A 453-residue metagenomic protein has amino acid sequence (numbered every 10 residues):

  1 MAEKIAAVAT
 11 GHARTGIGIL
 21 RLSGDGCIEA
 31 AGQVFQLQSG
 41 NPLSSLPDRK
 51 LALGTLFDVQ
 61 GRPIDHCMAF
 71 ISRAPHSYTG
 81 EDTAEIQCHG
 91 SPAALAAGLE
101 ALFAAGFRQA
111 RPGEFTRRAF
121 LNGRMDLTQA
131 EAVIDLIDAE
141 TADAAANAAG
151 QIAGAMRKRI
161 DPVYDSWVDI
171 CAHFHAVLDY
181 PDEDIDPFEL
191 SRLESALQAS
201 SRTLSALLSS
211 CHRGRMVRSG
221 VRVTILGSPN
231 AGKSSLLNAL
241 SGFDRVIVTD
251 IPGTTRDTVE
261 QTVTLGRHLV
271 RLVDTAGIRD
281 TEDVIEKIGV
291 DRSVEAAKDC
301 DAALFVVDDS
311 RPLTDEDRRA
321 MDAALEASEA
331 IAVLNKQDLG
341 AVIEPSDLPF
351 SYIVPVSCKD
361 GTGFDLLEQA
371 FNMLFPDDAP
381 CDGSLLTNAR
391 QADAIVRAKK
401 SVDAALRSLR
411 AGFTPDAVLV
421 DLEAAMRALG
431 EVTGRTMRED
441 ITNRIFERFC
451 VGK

Functional and structural regions predicted by a protein language model:
M1-A146, G150, G154, I331: A glycine-rich (often HGG/GG-containing) alpha/beta subdomain
A2-V8, H12, A142-T264, T281-D283 (+1 more regions): C-terminal-of-GTPase-core extension/linker across diverse P-loop GTPases
H12, R62, H76, D126 (+5 more regions): Conserved catalytic network of the ASCE P-loop NTPase/AAA+ motor domain
L22, C88-G90, L240, T275 (+2 more regions): Glycine-rich, N-terminal phosphate-binding loop of Rossmann-like dinucleotide-binding domains
A52-D65, A69-R73, G253-T281, D299-A302: Switch I (G2) and immediately adjacent beta-strands of P-loop GTPase domains
L272, V306, V333: Generic enzyme active-site microenvironment
I278, E286-V290, R318: Short alpha-helix of the ABC ATPase nucleotide-binding domain corresponding to the H-loop/switch region
E286-S310: Inter-motif core of Ras-like GTPase G domains
